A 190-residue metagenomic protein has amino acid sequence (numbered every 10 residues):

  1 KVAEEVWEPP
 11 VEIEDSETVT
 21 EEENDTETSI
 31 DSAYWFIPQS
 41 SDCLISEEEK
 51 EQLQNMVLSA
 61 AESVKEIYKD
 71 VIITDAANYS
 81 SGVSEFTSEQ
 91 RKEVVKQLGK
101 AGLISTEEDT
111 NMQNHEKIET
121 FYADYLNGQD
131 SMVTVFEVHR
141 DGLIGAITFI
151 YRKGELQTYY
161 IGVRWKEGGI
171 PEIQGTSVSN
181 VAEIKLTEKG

Functional and structural regions predicted by a protein language model:
A3-G190: Mature, Sec-exported extracytoplasmic domains of Gram-positive
